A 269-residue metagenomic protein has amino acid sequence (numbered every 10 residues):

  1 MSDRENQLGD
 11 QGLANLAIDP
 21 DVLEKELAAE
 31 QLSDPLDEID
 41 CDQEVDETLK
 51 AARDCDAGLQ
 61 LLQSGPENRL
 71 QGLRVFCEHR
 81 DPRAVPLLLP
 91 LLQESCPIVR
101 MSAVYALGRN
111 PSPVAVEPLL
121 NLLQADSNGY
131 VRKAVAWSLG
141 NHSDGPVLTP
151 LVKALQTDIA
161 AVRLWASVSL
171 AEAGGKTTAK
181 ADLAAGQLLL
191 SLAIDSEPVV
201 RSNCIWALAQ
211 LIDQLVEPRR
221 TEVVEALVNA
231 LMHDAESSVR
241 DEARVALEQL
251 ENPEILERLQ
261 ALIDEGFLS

Functional and structural regions predicted by a protein language model:
S2-G65, L70: N-terminal "cap/leader" segments of large eukaryotic alpha-helical scaffolds
N6-G9, C55, Y105, W137 (+1 more regions): Generic detector of intrinsically disordered, low-complexity, polar/charged segments
E24, A28, I212, V228 (+3 more regions): Compositionally biased amphipathic helical and low-complexity segments enriched in hydrophobic
A28-L49, E67-P82, P86-Q93, M101-S112 (+6 more regions): Structural detector for internal amphipathic alpha-helices that build alpha-solenoid repeat scaffolds
T48-L62, D81-Q93, S112-A125, D144-Q156 (+3 more regions): Amphipathic alpha-helical scaffolding segments comprising HEAT/armadillo-like alpha-solenoid repeats
S64-G65, S95-C96, S127-N128, D158-I159 (+3 more regions): Short inter-helical turns and helix N-cap capping residues of alpha-solenoid HEAT/ARM repeat scaffolds
V131-V135, V162-W165, K180, N229-H233 (+1 more regions): Short, highly charged low-complexity linear segments
